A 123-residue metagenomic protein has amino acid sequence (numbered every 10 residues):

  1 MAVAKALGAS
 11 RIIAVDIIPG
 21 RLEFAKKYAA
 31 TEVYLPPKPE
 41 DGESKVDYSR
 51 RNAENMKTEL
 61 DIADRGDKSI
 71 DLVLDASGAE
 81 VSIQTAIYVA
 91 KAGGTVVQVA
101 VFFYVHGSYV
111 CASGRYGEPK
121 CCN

Functional and structural regions predicted by a protein language model:
M1-A2: Glycine- and Gly-Pro-enriched alpha-helical subdomains that act as flexible, kink-prone "lid/hinge" or packing modules
K5-I83: Adenosine-nucleotide cofactor-binding segment
L35-P36, E80-N123: Glycine-rich phosphate-binding loop and adjacent beta-alpha segment of Rossmann(oid) nucleotide-cofactor-binding
